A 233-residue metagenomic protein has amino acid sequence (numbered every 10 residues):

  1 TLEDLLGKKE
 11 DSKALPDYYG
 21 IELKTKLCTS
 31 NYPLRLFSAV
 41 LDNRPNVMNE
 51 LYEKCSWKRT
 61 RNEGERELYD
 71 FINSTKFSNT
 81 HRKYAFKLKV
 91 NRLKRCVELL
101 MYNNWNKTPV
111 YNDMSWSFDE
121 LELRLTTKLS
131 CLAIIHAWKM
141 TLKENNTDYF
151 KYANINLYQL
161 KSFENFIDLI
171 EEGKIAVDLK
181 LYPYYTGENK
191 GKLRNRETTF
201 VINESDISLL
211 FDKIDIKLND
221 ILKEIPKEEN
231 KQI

Functional and structural regions predicted by a protein language model:
T1-Y19, T25-I233: Nucleic-acid endonuclease domains
